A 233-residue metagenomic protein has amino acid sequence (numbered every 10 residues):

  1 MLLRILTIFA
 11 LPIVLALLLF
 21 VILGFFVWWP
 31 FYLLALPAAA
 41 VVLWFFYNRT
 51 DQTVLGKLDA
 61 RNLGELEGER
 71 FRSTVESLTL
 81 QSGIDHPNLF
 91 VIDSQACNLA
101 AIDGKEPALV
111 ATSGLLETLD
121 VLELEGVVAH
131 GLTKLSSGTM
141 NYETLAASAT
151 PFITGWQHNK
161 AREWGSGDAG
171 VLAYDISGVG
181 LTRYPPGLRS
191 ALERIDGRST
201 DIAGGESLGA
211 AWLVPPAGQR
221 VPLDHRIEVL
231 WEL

Functional and structural regions predicted by a protein language model:
M1-C97, T154-D168, S199: Hydrophobic or amphipathic, alpha-helical segments that drive membrane association/targeting
D51, V75, A111, H130 (+3 more regions): Residue-level signature of catalytic and energy-coupling elements of molecular machines, predominantly ATP/GTP-dependent
E76-T79, A129, G165-Y184: An active-site-proximal "capping" alpha-helix that borders the catalytic cofactor pocket
Q81-E106, H158-N159, E163-W164, G178-L233: Active-site-proximal gating segments in proteases and membrane effectors
V110, D120-S136: Short alpha-helix carrying the canonical HExxH Zn2+-binding catalytic motif
L132-P151, P185-P186: Catalytic Zn2+-binding segment of zinc metalloproteases
